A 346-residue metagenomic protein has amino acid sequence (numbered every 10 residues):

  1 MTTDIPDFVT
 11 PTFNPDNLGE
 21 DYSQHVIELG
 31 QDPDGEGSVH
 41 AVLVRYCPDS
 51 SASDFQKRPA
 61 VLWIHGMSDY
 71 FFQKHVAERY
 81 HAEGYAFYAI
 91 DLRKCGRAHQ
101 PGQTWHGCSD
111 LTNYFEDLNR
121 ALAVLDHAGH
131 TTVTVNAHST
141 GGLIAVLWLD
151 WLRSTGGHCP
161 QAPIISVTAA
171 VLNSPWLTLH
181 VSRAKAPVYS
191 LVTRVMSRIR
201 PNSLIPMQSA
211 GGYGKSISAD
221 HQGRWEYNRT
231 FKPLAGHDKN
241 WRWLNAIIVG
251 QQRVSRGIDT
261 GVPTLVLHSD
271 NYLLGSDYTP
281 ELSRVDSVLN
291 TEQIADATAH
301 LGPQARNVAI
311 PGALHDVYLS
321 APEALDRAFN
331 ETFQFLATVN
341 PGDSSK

Functional and structural regions predicted by a protein language model:
T2-D54: N-terminal cap/lid segment of alpha/beta-hydrolase-fold proteins
Y46-C95, H99-P101, P280-E281: Short, surface-exposed "cap/lid" segments of acyl-processing enzymes
M67-S68, G96-T132, A324, A328: Catalytic nucleophile-loop/oxyanion-hole region of alpha/beta-hydrolase and closely related hydrolase-like folds
I90-C95, P175, I310-G312: Active-site loop/turn elements of alpha/beta-hydrolase fold enzymes, especially the short glycine-/histidine-rich
T140, L147-W241: Alpha/beta-hydrolase-fold enzymes
L204-A305: Serine-hydrolase catalytic core
Q304-K346: Catalytic active-site module of serine/aspartate enzymes centered on a nucleophile-bearing elbow/loop
